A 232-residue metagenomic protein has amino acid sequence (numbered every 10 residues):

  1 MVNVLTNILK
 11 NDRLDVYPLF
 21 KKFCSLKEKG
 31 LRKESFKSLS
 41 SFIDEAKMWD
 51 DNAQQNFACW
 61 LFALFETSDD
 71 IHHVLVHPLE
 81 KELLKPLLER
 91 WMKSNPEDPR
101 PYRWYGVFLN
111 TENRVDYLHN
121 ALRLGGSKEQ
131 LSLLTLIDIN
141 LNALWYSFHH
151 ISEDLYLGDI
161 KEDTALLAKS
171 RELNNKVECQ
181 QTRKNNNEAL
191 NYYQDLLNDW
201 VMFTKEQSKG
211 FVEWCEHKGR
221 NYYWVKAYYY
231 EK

Functional and structural regions predicted by a protein language model:
M1-K47, D199-K232: Helical anchoring/docking segments at protein termini
N11-C24, E45-H72, S94-T111, E129-I151 (+2 more regions): Amphipathic alpha-helical repeat scaffolds of TPR domains
K27-S41, H72-K85, L109-V115, D163-L167: Helix-turn-helix repeat elements of alpha-solenoid scaffolds
S35, A121, S170-L173: Tetratricopeptide repeat
L84-M92: Short, composition-biased local secondary-structure segments
R90-W91, N120-L124: Canonical positions in the second alpha-helix
D116-A121, T135: A short acidic, amphipathic alpha-helical/loop segment
H150-K232: Long, ordered, amphipathic alpha-helical scaffolds
